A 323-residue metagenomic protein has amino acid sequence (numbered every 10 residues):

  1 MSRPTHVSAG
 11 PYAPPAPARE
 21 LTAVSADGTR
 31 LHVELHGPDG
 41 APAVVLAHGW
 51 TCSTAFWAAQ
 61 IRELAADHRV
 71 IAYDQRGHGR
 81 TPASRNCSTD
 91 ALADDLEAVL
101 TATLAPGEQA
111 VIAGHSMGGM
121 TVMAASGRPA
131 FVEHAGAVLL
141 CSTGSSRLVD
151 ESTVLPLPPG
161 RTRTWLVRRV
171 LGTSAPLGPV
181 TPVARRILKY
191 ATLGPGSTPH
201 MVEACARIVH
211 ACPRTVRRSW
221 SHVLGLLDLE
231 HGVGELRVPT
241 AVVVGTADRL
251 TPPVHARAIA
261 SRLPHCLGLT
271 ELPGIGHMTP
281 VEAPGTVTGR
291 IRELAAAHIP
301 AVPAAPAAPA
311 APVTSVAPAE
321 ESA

Functional and structural regions predicted by a protein language model:
T29-A83, A102: Conserved HGGG/HGGXW glycine-rich cap/lid loop of the alpha/beta-hydrolase fold
H48-W50, A110, G114-G119, G245: Conserved alpha/beta-hydrolase "nucleophile elbow" surrounding the catalytic nucleophile
R62, I71, Q75-M117, S126-G127 (+3 more regions): Active-site loop/oxyanion-hole signature of alpha/beta-hydrolase fold enzymes
G127-L171: Flexible "cap/lid" loop of the alpha/beta hydrolase fold
S146, T173-G234: Conserved alpha/beta-hydrolase catalytic His-Asp/Glu region
L236, V242-V244, D248: Short beta-strand/loop motif that positions the catalytic acidic residue of the alpha/beta-hydrolase fold
R249-H255: Conserved alpha/beta-hydrolase "acid-adjacent" motif
L250, L269, I275-G289: Catalytic histidine-centered segment of alpha/beta-hydrolase-like enzymes
